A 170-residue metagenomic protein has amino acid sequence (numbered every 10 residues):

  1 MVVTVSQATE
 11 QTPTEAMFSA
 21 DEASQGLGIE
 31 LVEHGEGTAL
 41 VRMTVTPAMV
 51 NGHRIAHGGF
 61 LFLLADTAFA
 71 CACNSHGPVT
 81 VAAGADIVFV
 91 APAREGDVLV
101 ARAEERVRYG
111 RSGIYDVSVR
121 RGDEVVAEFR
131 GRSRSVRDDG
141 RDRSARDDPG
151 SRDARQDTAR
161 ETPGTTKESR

Functional and structural regions predicted by a protein language model:
M1-L27: Extreme N-terminal tail/first-helix region
V3-A8, P92-E95, E104-R170: HotDog/MaoC-like acyl-thioester-processing domains
A23-A56: Catalytic strand-loop segment that frames the active site of acyl-thioester-processing enzymes
Q25-L27, G37-A39, G58, V79-A85 (+3 more regions): A generic structural signal for short beta-strands and their flanking turns/coil linkers
R42-T44, R102, D116: Beta-strand residues in well-ordered beta-sheet regions across diverse protein folds
M43-V45, F89, S135: Hydrophobic residues in beta-strands and at strand termini
V50-A70: Compact, glycine-rich, soluble single-domain proteins
A70-V100, E105: Hydrophobic beta-strand-centered segment that forms part of the acyl-chain substrate-binding groove
